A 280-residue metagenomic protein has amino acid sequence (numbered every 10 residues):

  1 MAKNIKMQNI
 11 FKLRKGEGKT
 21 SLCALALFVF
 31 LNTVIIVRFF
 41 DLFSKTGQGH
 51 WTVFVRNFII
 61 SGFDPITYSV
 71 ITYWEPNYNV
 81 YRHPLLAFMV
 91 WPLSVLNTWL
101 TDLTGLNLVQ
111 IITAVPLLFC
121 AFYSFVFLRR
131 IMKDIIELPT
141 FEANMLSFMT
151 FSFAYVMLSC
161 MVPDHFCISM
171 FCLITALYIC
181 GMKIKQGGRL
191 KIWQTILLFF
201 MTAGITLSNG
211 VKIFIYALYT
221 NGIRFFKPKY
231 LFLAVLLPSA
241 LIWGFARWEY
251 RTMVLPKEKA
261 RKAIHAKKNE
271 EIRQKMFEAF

Functional and structural regions predicted by a protein language model:
M1-F40: Start-transfer (signal-anchor) and selected internal transmembrane alpha helices of multi-pass inner/ER membrane
T33-P76, V235-F280: Aromatic-rich transmembrane-lumenal/periplasmic boundary elements in polytopic membrane proteins
E75-N107: Short hydrophobic/aromatic helix or loop-helix immediately within or flanking a transmembrane segment in polytopic
L100-Y123: Loop-to-helix entry region of an early transmembrane alpha helix in multi-pass inner-membrane enzymes
L128-S152: Transmembrane-helix signature of polytopic, membrane-embedded enzymes that assemble or transfer cell-envelope glycans
M161-H165: Short acidic/glycine- and proline-prone juxtamembrane loop motifs at membrane-interface regions of multi-pass membrane
I168-K185: Specific aromatic-rich, kink-prone transmembrane helix
R189-N221, L233-S239: Membrane-interface alpha helices of multi-pass inner-membrane proteins
